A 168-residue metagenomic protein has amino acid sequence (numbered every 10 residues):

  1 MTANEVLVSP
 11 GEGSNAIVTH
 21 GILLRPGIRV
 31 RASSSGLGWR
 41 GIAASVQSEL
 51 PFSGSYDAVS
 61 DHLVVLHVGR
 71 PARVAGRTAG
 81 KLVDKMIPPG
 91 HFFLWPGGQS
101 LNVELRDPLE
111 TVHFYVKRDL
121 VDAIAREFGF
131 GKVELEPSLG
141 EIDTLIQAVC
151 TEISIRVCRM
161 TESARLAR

Functional and structural regions predicted by a protein language model:
M1-E5, F52, D84, L105 (+1 more regions): Contiguous hydrophobic segments
M1-R25, R29-S33: OB/S1-fold single-stranded nucleic-acid-binding modules and their adjacent gly/ser/pro-rich low-complexity linkers
P10-E12, P26, V68, A79 (+1 more regions): Feature targets compositionally biased, intrinsically disordered low-complexity regions with long contiguous runs
V18, L120, L145-A148: Exposed alpha-helical structural elements
R29-E134: N-terminal regulatory/effector-sensing and dimerization cores that precede helix-turn-helix DNA-binding domains
F128-R168: Amphipathic alpha-helical segments enriched in hydrophobic/aromatic residues interleaved with Lys/Arg
